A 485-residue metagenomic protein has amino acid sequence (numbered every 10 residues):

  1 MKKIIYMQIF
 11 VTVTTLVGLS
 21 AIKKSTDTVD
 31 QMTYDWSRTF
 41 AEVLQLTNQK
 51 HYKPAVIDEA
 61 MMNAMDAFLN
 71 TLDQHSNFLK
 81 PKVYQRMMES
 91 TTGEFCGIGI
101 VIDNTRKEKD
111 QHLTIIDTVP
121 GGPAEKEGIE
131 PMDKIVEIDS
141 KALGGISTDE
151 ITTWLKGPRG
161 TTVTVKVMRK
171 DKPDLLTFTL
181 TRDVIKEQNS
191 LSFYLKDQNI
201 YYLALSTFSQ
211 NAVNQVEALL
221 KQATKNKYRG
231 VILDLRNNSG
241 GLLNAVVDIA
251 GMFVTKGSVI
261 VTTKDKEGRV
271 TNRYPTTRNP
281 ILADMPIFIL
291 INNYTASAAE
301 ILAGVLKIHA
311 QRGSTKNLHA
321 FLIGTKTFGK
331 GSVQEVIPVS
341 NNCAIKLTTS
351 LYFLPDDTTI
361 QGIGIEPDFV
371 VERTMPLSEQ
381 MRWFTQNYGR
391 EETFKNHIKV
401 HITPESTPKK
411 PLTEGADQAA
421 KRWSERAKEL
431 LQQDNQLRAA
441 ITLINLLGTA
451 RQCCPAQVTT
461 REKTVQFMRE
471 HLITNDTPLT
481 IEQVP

Functional and structural regions predicted by a protein language model:
K3-Q8, S20, Y34, L191-P485: C-terminal "post-core" interaction segments
L16-D30: Bacterial Sec-dependent signal peptides at the C-terminal "C-region" and cleavage site
S25-T28, A41-K50, N199, A416-E425: Acidic/histidine-rich, surface-exposed loop or edge segments in extracytoplasmic proteins
R38-G93, P158, D171, A440: Interdomain regulatory linker/hinge segments that flank or connect interaction modules in polarity/junction/synaptic
T92-C96, R106-Q111, I129-E130, G157-T161 (+7 more regions): Short flexible coil/turn linkers enriched for glycine and charged/polar residues that connect secondary-structure
G93-E137, K141-G144, Q210, S350: PDZ/PDZ-like domain segments forming the peptide/carboxylate-binding groove, activating on the N-terminal beta-strands
T114, V136, E150-L191, T348: PDZ-domain C-terminal substructure recognizer with occasional recognition of PDZ-binding tails
P131-K166, A245, K330-V333: PDZ domains, with a preference for the canonical peptide-binding region formed by the helix
